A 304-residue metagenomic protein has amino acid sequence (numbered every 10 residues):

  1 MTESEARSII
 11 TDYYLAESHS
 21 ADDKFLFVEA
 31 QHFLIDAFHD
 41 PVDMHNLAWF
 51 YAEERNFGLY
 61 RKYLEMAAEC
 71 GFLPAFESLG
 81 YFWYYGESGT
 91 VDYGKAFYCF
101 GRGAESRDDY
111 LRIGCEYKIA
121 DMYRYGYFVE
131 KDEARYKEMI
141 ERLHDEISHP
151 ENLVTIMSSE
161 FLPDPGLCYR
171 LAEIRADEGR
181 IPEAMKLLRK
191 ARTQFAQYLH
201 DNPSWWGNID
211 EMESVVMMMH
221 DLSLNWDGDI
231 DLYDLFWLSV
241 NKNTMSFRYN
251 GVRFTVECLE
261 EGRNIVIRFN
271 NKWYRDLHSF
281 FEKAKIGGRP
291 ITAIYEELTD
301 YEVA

Functional and structural regions predicted by a protein language model:
T2, A6-I9, M44, F76 (+3 more regions): TPR repeat positional signature
D12-Y13, N46-E53, G80-Y85, E116-Y125 (+1 more regions): Hydrophobic face of amphipathic alpha-helices that form TPR/SEL1-like repeat modules and related alpha-solenoid
H19-D22, E53-G58, E69, E87-V91 (+5 more regions): Short coil/turn and helix-start
A37-P41, C70-L73, Y85-E87, S106-R112 (+5 more regions): Short helix-capping/linker turns of helical repeat alpha-solenoids
H39, G71, D92, L111 (+3 more regions): Structural signature of alpha-solenoid helical repeat junctions
R112-Y125, N152-L167, L199-L224: TPR/TPR-like alpha-solenoid helical repeat scaffolds
